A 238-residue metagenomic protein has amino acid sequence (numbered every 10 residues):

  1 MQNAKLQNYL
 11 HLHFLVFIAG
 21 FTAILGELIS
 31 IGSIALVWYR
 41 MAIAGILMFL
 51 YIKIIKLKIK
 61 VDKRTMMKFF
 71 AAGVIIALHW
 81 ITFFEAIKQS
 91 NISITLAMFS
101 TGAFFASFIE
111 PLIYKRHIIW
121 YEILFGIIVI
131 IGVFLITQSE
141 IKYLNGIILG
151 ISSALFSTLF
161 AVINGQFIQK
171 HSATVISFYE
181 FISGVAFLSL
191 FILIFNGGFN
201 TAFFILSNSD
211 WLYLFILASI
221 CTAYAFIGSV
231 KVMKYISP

Functional and structural regions predicted by a protein language model:
M1-W38, A44, V74, L78 (+3 more regions): Glycine-/small-residue-enriched transmembrane alpha-helix faces in small-molecule transporters and effluxers
F17, I43-L47, M98-L112, I127-I128 (+1 more regions): Alpha-helical transmembrane segments of compact multi-pass small-molecule transporters, enriched in specific families
I18-I31, I81-S90, M98, F160-H171 (+3 more regions): Juxtamembrane C-cap of transmembrane helices in multi-pass membrane transport proteins
F21-I24, A44-D62, I128-N145, G184-D210 (+1 more regions): Membrane-interface helix-cap regions at the ends of transmembrane helices in multi-pass membrane proteins
I24, M48, A106-S107, K142-N200 (+1 more regions): Transmembrane alpha-helical segments that form core, pore/gating elements of small-molecule transporters/exporters
M48, F70, T101, I118-T137 (+2 more regions): Hydrophobic transmembrane alpha-helices of multi-pass small-molecule transport proteins
L50-K56, F83-E85, T101-L124, I136: C-terminal transmembrane-helix exit sites in multi-pass transporters
I55-S93, F99, L135, A218-I236: Specific transmembrane alpha-helical segments of multi-pass solute transporters/efflux pumps, especially DMT/EamA
